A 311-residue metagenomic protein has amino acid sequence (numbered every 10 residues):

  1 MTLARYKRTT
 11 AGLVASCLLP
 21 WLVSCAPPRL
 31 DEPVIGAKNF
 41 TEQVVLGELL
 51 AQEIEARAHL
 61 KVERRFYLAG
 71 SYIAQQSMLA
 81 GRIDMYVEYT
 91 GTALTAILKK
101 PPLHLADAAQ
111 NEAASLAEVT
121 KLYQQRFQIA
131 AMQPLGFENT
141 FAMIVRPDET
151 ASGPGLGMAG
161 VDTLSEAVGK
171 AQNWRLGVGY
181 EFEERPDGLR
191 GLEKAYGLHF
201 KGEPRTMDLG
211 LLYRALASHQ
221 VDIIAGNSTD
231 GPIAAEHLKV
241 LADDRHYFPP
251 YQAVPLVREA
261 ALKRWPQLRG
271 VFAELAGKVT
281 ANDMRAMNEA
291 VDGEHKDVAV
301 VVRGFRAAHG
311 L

Functional and structural regions predicted by a protein language model:
W21-S24: C-terminal motif of bacterial Sec signal peptides marking the signal peptidase cleavage site
L30-E42, L60-F66, Q172-G177: Short, well-ordered beta-strand elements
L50-A58, E149-T150, G157, S165-K201 (+1 more regions): Ligand-binding cleft/hinge of the Venus flytrap
E63-Q76, G202-R214: Short helix-initiation/N-cap motifs at beta->coil->alpha
I97-A109, S115-M132, S218-I223, P232-H246: Ligand-binding "clamshell"
N111-R175, G277-A281: A conserved helix-loop-strand patch within extracytoplasmic ligand-binding domains of the periplasmic binding
Q125-I129, L135-A142, T206, T229-A276: Periplasmic-binding protein-like
A171-D243: Ligand-binding pocket segment of bilobal, Venus flytrap-like solute-binding proteins
